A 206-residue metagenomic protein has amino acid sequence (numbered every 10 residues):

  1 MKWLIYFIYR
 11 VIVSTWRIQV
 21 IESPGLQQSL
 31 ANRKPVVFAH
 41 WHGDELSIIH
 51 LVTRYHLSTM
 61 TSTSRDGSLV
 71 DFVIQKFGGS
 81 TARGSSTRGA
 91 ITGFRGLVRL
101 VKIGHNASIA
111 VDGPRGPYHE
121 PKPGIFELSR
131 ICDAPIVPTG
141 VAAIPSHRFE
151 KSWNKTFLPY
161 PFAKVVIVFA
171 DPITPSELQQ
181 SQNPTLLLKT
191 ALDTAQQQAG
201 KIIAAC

Functional and structural regions predicted by a protein language model:
M1-V13, Q27-L30, T53-R54, K76 (+1 more regions): Non-catalytic C-terminal accessory region of glycerolipid acyltransferases and related lyso-lipid remodeling enzymes
R10-P35, H42-S47: A short, well-structured juxtamembrane/interface segment
V13-I18, V37, G84-R88, P114-R115: Short, flexible loop segments at the rims of nucleotide/cofactor-binding pockets, characterized by
Q19-I21, A90-G93: Glycine-rich, highly charged phosphate/nucleotide-binding loops
V20, T59-T61, R83, P138 (+1 more regions): Structural signal for conserved beta-strand scaffold positions within catalytic alpha/beta enzyme cores
V20-E22, H40, T61, D171 (+1 more regions): Pocket-edge structural micro-motifs
E22, S62-S64, S85, K122 (+1 more regions): Alpha-helix initiation/capping motif
P35-R88, C132, F149: Catalytic core of membrane glycerolipid acyltransferases/transacylases, capturing the structured, soluble-facing
